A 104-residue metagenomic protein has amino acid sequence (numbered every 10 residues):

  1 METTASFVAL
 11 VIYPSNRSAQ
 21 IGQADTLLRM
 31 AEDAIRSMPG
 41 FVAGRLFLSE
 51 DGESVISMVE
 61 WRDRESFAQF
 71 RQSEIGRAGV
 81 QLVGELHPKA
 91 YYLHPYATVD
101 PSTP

Functional and structural regions predicted by a protein language model:
M1-V55, R62-Q72, G84-P104: Short S/T/G/P-rich N-terminal loop/turn motif that feeds into the first structured element of a domain
R77-G79: A common structural junction motif
